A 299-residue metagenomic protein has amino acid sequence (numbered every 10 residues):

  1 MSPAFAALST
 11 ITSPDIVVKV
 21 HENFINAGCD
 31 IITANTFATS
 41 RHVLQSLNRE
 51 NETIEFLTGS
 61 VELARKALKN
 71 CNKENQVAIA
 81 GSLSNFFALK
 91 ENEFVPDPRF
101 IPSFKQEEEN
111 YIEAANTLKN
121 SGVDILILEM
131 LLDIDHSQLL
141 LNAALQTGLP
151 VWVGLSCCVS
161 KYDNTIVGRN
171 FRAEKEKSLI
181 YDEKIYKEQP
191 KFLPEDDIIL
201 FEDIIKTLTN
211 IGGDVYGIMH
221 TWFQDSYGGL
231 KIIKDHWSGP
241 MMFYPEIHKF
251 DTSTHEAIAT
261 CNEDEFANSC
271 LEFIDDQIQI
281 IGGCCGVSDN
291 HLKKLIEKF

Functional and structural regions predicted by a protein language model:
M1-F299: Domain-level signal for soluble alpha/beta catalytic cores
